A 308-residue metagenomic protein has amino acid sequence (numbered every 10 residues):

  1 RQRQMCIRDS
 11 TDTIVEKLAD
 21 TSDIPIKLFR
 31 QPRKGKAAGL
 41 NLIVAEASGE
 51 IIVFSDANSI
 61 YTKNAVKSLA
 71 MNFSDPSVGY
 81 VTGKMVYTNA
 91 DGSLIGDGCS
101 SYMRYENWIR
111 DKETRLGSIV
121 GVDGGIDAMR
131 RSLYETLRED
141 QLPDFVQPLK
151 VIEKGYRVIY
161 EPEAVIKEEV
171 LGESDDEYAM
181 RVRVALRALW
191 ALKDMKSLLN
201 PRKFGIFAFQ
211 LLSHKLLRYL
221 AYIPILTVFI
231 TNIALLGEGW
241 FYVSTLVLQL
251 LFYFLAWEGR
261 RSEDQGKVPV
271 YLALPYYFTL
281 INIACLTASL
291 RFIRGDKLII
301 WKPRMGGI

Functional and structural regions predicted by a protein language model:
Q2-I7: Short, small-residue-biased leader/transition segments that mark boundaries at the very start of proteins
D12-E16, K36-A45, P148-L149: Short, conserved alpha-helix that lines the donor NDP-sugar binding/gating region of sugar-transfer enzymes
T21-D23, P32, A37-G39, A45 (+4 more regions): Long helical/loop segments within the catalytic core of UDP-sugar-dependent glycosyltransferases, especially the large
P25-K27, R157: Conserved beta-strand segments of alpha/beta enzyme cores
F73-Y105, E139, P143-H214, I283 (+1 more regions): Catalytic donor/gating beta->alpha subdomain of glycosyltransferases that bind UDP-sugars
K112, L116, K215, Y219-I223: Loop-to-transmembrane-helix entry motif
E168, R218-K297: Membrane-embedded multi-pass helical conduit in multi-pass membrane proteins, especially envelope-biosynthetic
I300-I308: Membrane-proximal intrinsically disordered regions of secretory-pathway and membrane-system proteins
